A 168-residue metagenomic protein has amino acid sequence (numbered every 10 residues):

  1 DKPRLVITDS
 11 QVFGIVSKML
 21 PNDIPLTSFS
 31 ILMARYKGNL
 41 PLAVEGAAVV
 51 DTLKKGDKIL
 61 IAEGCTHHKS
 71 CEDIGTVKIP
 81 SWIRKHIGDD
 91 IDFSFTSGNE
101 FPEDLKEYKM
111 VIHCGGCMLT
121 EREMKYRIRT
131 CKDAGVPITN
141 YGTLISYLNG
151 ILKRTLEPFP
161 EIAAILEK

Functional and structural regions predicted by a protein language model:
D1-K168: P-loop NTP-binding site
